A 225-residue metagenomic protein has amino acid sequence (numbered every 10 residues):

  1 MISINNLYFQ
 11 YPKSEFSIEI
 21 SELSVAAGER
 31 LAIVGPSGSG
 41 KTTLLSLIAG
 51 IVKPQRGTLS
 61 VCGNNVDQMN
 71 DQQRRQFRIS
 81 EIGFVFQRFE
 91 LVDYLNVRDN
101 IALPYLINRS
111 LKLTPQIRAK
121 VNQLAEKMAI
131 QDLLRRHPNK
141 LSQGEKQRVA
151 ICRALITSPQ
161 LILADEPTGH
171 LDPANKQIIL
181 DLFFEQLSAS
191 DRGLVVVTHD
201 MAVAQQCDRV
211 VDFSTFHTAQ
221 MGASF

Functional and structural regions predicted by a protein language model:
A49: Helix-to-loop junction immediately C-terminal to a conserved catalytic motif
G57-N65: Conserved ABC transporter NBD signature motif
N65, T114-L133: Conserved ABC ATPase "signature" region
L95-P104: Short coil-to-helix segment of the ABC ATPase nucleotide-binding domain corresponding to the Q-loop/switch region
H137-L141, E145: Conserved ABC ATPase signature
I156-Q160: A short, proline-enriched helix->beta-strand linker immediately N-terminal to the Walker B motif in ABC-type P-loop
I162-D165: Catalytic Walker B motif of ABC-type/P-loop ATPase nucleotide-binding domains
